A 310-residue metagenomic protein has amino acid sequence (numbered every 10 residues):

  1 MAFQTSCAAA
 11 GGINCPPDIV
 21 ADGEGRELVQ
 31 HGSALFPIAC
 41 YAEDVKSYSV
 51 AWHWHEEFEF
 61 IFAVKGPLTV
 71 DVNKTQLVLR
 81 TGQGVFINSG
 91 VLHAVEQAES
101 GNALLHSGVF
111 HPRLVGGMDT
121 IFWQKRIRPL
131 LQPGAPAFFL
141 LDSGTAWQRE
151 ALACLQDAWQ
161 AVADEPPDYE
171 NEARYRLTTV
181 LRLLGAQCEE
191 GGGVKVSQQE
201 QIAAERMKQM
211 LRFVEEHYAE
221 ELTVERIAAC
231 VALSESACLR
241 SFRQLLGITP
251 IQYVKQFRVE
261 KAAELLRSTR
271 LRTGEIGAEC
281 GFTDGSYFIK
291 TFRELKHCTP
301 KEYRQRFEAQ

Functional and structural regions predicted by a protein language model:
M1-G84, G90-V91, Q124-K125, A135-F139 (+2 more regions): Generic protein-terminus/edge-of-domain signal
Y48-W54, E96-A98, M118-D119, Y169 (+1 more regions): Short histidine-centered beta-strand/loop micro-motifs that create catalytic or ligand/metal-coordination sites
G90-R113, T120-F122: Ligand-binding loop in jelly-roll beta-barrel domains
I121-R176, R212: Amphipathic alpha-helical segments enriched in hydrophobic/aromatic residues interleaved with Lys/Arg
E165-E172, G191-E200: Hydrophobic/aromatic-rich alpha-helical bundle segments in the mid-to-C-terminal region
E170-G191: Hydrophobic, aromatic-enriched interface-forming segments
L183-E190, Q209-E260, R267, L271 (+1 more regions): Basic/polar phosphate-binding segments, predominantly the helix-turn-helix DNA-binding elements of transcriptional
